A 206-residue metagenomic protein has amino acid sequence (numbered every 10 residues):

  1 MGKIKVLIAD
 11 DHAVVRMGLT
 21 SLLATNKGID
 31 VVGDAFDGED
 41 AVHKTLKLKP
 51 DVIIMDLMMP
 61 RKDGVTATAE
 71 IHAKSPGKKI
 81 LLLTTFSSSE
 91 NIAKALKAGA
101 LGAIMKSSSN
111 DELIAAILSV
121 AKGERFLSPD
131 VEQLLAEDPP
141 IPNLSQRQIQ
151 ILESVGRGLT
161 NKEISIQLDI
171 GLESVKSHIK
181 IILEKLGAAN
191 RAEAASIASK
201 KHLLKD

Functional and structural regions predicted by a protein language model:
D10, D56, T84: Active-site residues of response regulator receiver
D37-D40, D63-T66: Acidic catalytic/metal-coordinating carboxylates
L48-I54: Active-site beta3 strand of CheY-like receiver
I54-D56, A67: Active-site T/S-Asp motif of two-component receiver
M59: Receiver (REC) domain active-site loop signature in two-component systems and cognate sites in sensor histidine kinases
E90-Q146, Q150, L203: Short, flexible helix-to-coil linker/hinge segments that flank and couple to helix-turn-helix
E137-E173: Helix-turn-helix DNA-binding segment
T160-E193: Recognition helix of helix-turn-helix DNA-binding domains
